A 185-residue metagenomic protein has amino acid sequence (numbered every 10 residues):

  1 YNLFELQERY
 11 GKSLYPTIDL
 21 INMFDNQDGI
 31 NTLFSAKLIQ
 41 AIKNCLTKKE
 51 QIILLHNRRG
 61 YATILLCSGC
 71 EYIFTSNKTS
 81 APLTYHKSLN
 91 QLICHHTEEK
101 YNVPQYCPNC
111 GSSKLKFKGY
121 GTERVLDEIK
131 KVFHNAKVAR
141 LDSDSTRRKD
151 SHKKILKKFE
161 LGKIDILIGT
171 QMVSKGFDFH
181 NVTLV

Functional and structural regions predicted by a protein language model:
Y1-V185: Inter-lobe coupling/hinge segments of SF2-like helicase ATPases
